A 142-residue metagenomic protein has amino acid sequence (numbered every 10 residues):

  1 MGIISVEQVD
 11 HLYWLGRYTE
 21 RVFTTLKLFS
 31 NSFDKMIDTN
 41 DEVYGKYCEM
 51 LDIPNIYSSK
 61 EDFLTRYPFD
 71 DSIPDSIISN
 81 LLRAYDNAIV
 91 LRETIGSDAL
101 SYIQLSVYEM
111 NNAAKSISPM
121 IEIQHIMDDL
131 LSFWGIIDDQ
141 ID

Functional and structural regions predicted by a protein language model:
M1-D142: Alpha-helical transmembrane segments and their helix-helix packing motifs
